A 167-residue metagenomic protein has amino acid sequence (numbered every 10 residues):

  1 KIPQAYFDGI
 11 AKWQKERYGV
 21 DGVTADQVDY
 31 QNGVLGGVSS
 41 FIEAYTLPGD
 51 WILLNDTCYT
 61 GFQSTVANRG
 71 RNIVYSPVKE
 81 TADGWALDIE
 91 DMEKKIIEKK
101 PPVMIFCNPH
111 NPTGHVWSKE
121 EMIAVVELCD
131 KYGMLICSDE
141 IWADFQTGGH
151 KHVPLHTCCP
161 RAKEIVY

Functional and structural regions predicted by a protein language model:
K1-E127, D144-K163, Y167: Conserved core of the PLP fold type I
N108, I136-C137: Residue-level marker for buried hydrophobic side chains located in beta-strands that build the well-ordered beta-sheet
E140: Walker B catalytic acidic pair
